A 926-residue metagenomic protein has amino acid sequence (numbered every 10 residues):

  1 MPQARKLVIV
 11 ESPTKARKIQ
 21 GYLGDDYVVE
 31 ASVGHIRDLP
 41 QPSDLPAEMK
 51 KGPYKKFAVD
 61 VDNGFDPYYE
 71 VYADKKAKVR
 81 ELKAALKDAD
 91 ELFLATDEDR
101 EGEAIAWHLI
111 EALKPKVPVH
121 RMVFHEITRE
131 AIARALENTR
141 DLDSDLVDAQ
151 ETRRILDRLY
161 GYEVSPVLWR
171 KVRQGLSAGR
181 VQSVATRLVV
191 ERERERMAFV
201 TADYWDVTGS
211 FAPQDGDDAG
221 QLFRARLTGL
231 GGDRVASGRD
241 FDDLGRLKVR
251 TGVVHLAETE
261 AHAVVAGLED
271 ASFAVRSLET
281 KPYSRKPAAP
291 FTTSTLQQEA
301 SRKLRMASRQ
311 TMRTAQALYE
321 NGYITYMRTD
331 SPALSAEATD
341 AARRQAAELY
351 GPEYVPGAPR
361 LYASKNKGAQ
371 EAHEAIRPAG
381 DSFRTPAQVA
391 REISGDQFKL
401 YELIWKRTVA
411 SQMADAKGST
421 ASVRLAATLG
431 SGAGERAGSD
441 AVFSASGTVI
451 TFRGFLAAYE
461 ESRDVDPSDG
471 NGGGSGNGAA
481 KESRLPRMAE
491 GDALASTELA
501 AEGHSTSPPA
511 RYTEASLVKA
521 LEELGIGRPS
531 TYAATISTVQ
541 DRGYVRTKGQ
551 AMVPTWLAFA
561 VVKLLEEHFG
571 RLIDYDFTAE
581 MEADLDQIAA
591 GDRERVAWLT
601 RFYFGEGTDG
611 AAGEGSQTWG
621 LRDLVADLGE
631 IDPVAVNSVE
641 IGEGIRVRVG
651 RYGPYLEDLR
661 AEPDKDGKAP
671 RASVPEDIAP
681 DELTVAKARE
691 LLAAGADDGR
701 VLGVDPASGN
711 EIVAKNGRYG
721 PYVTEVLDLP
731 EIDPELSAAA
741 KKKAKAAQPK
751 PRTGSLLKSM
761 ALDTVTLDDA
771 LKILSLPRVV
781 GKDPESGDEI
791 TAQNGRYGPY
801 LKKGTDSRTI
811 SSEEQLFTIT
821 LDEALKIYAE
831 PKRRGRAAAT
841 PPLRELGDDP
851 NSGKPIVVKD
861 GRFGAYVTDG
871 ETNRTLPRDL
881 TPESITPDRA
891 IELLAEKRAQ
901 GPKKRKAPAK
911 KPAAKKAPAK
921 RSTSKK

Functional and structural regions predicted by a protein language model:
M1-R154, E163, G252-H255, T259-H262 (+4 more regions): Intrinsically disordered, low-complexity regulatory segments
Q3-L7, R17-K18, D25, S165 (+7 more regions): Basic, low-complexity terminal or inter-domain segments flanking catalytic cores
P13-A16, V33-L39, E98-G102, H125-E130 (+8 more regions): Conserved nucleotide-binding/hydrolysis micro-motifs of P-loop NTPases
R80, K87, I127-F211, T280-S284: C-terminal or mid-to-C-terminal helical accessory/interaction module adjacent to the motor/catalytic core
D97, Q297-E299, K303-T311: A conserved hydrophobic secondary-structure block that centers on an alpha-helix together with its immediately flanking
K171-G175, V190-L256, K303, M327: C-terminal helical "lid" subdomain and adjoining coupling/linker elements of P-loop NTPases
V264, L268-A289, S294, A300 (+1 more regions): Pre-Walker A segment
